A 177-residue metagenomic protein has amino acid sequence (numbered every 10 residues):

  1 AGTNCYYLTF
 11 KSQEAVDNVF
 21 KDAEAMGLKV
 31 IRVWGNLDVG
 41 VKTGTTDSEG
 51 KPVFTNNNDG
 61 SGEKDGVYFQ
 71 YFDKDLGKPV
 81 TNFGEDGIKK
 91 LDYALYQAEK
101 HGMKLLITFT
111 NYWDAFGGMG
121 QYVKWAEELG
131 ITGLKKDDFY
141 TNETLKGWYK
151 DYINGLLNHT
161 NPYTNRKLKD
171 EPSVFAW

Functional and structural regions predicted by a protein language model:
G2-W177: Active-site mouth of glycoside hydrolases
